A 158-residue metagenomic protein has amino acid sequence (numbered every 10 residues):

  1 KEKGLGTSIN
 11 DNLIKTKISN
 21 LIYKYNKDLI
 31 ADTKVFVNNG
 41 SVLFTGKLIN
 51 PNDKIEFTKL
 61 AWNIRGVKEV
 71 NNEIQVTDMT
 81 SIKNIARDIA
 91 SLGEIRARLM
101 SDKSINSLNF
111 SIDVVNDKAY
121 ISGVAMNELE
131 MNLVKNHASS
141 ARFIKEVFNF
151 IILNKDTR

Functional and structural regions predicted by a protein language model:
K1-R158: N-terminal targeting leaders
